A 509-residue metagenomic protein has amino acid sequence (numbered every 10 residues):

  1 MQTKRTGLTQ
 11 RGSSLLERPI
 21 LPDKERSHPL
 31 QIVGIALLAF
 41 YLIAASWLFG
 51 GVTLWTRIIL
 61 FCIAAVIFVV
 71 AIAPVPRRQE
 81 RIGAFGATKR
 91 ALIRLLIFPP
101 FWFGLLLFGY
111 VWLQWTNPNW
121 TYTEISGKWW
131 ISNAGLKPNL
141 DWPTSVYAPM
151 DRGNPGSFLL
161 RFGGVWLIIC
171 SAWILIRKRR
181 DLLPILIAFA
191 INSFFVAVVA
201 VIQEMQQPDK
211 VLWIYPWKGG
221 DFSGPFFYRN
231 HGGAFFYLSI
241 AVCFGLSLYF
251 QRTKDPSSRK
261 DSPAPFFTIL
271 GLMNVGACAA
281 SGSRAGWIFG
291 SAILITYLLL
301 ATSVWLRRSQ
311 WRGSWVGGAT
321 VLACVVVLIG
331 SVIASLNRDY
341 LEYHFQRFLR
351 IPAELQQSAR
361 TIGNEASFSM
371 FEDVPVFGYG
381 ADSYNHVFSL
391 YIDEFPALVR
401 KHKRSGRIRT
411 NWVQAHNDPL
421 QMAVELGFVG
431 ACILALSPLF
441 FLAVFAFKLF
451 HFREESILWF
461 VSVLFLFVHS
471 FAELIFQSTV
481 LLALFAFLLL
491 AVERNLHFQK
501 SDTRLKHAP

Functional and structural regions predicted by a protein language model:
M1-I191, L212-W213, L246-I269, I295-V325 (+2 more regions): Transmembrane signal-anchor hairpin modules in multi-pass inner-membrane enzymes, especially those that act on
G34-I43, A190-S193, A264-L272, V413 (+2 more regions): Loop-to-helix entry and N-terminal half of a specific, functionally important transmembrane alpha helix in multi-pass
G50-R57, F226-N230, S281-F289, V413-N417 (+1 more regions): Membrane-interface catalytic loops of GT-C/OST-like multi-pass glycosylation enzymes that act
C62-V70, A241-V242, I288-L299, L434-F440 (+2 more regions): Transmembrane alpha-helices of multi-pass inner-membrane enzymes
G109, N117, V198, Q203-Q207 (+7 more regions): A membrane-periplasm/extracellular boundary helix in multi-pass inner-membrane enzymes that assemble envelope glycans
N119-R152, P208-S223, E342-S358, N364-E365 (+2 more regions): Interfacial juxtamembrane loops and adjacent helix segments that form the catalytic/substrate-binding surfaces
G164-L167, Q421-F447: Selective detector of the "anchor" transmembrane alpha-helix that sits immediately C-terminal
V196, D209-L246, A285, D418-M422: Membrane-interface segments at transmembrane-helix junctions in multi-pass inner-membrane proteins
